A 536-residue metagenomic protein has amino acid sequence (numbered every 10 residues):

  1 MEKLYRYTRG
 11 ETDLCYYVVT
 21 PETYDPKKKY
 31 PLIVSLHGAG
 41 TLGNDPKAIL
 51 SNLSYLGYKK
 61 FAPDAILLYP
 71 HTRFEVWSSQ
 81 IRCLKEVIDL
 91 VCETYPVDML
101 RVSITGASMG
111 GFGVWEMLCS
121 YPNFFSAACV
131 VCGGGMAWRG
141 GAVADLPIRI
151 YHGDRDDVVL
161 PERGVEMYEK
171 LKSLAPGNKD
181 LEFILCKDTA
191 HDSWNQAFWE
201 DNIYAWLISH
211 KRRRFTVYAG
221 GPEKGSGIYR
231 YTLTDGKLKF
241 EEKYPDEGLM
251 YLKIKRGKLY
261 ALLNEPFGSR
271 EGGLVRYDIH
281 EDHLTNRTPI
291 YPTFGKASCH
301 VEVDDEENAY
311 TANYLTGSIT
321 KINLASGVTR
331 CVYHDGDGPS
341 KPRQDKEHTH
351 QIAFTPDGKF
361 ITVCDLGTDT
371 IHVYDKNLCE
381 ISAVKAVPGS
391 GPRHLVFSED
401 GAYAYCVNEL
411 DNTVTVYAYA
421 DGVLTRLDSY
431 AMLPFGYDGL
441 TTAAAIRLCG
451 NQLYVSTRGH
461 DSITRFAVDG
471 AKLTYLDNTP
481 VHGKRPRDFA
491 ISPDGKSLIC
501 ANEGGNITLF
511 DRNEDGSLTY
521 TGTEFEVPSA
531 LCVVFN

Functional and structural regions predicted by a protein language model:
M1-L32, A65, A107, F112 (+5 more regions): A domain-start/cap signature at the N-terminus of enzymes
E22-K28, V76-M109: Gly/Ser-rich "nucleophile elbow"/oxyanion-hole loop immediately N-terminal to the catalytic nucleophile in hydrolases
L32, L36-K85: Active-site machinery of serine-nucleophile hydrolases
E93-T94, L100-A144: Primarily recognizes the serine-hydrolase "nucleophile elbow" in alpha/beta-hydrolase and SGNH/GDSL folds
R139, Y151, R155-D157, P161-R213: C-terminal catalytic histidine-bearing segment of alpha/beta-hydrolase fold enzymes
I254-G257, V303-E306, P356-D357, E399-G401 (+2 more regions): Residue-level detector of Asp-centered blade-edge/turn motifs that repeat once per structural unit in beta-propeller
T285-Q351: Asp-box/WD-like beta-propeller blade repeats and closely related beta-sheet repeat scaffolds
R330-Q344, L427-D438, E526-N536: Surface-exposed loop and turn segments in beta-propeller and other repeat-based domains that flank or scaffold
